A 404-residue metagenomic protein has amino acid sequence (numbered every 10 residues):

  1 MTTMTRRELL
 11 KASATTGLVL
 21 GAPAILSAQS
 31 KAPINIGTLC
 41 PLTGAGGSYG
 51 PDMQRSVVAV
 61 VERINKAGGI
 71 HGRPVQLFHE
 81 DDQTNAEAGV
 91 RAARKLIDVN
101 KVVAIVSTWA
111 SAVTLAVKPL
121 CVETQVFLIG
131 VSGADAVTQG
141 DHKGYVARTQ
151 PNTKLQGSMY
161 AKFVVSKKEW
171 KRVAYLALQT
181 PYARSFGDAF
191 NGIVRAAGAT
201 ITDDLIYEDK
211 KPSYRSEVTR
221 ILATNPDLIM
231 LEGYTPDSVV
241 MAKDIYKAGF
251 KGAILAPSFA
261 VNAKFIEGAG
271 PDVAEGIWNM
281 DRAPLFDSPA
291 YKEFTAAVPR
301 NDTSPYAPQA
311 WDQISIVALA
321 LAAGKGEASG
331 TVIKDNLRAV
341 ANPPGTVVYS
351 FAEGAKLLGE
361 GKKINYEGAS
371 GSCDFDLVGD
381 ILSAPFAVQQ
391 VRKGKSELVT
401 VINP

Functional and structural regions predicted by a protein language model:
T2-A12, T16, G21-A22, S27-P404: Extracytosolic ligand-binding ectodomains
